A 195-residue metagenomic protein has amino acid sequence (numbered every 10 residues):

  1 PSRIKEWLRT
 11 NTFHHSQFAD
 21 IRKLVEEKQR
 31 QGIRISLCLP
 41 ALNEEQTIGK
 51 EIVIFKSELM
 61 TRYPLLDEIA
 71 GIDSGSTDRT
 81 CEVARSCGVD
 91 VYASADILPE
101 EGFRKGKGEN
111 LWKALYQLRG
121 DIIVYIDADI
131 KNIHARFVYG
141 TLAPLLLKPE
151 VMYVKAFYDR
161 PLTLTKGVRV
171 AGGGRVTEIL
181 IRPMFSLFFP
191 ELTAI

Functional and structural regions predicted by a protein language model:
P1-S57: N-proximal low-complexity "stem/linker" segments adjacent to membrane-targeting elements
D73-C81: A conserved acidic beta->alpha catalytic loop
S86-Y116: Active-site-proximal specificity loops/subdomain of glycosyltransferases
I123: Short aromatic/hydrophobic "clamp" motif used to bind/position activated sugar donors
D127-I133: The conserved acidic donor/metal-binding loop of glycosyltransferases
H134-D159: Conserved donor-nucleotide/metal-binding helix-loop-beta segment in metal-dependent transferases, i.e., the alpha-helix
M152-G172: Short beta-strand-to-loop element that shapes/binds the nucleotide-sugar donor at the catalytic cleft/hinge
G172-I195: Conserved catalytic loops of nucleotide-sugar-dependent glycosyltransferases that act on lipid-linked
